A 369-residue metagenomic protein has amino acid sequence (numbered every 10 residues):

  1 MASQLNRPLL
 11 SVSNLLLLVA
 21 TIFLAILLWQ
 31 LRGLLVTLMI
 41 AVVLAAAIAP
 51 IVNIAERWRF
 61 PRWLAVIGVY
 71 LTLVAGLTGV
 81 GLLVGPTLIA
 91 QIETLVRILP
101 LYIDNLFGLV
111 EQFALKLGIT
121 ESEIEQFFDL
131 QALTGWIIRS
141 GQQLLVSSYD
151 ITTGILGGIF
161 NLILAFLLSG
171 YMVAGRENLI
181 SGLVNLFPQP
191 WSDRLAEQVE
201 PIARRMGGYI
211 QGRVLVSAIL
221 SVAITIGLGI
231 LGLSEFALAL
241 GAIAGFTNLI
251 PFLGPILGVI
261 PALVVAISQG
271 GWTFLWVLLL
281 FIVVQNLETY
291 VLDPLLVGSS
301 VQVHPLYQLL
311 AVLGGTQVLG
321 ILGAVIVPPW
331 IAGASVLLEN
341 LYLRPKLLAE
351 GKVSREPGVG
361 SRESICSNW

Functional and structural regions predicted by a protein language model:
M1-P86, A90, S169, A332-V353: Anchoring transmembrane alpha helix of integral membrane proteins
Q4, V12, I51-W58, L64 (+4 more regions): Juxtamembrane membrane-interface segments in integral membrane proteins
S13, I151-I267, G271-L279: Alpha-helical transmembrane segments and their immediate interhelical loop/hinge regions in multi-pass membrane
I22-L27, V74, T78, L168-S169 (+7 more regions): Alpha-helical transmembrane segments of multipass membrane proteins
R32-I40, N161, L231-A242, Q269-W276 (+3 more regions): Membrane-water interface of transmembrane alpha-helices in multipass transporters/channels
P61-V69, Q126, L130, S192-L195 (+5 more regions): Membrane-interface starts of transmembrane alpha-helices
F274-S354: Hydrophobic alpha-helical transmembrane segments of membrane transport and translocation systems, primarily multi-pass
K352-W369: Short, C-terminally biased terminal segments at protein or domain edges
